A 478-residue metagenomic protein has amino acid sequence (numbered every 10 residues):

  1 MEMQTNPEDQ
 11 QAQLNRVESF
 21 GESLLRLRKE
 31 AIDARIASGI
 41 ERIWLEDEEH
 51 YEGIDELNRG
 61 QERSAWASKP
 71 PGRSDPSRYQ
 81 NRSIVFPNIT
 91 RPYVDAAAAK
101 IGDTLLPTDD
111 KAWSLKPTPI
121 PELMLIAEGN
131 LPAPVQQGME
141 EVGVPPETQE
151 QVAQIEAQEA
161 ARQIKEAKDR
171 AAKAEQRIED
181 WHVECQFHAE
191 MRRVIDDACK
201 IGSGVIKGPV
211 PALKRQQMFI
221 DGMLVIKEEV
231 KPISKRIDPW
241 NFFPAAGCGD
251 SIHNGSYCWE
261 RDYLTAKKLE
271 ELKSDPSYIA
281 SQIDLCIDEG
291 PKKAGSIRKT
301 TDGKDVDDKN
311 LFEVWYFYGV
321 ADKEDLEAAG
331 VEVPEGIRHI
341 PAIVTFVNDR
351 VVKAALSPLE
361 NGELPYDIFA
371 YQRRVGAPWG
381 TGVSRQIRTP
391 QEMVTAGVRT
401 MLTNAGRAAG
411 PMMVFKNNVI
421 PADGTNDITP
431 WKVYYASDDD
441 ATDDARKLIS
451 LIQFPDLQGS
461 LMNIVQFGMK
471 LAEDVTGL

Functional and structural regions predicted by a protein language model:
M1-V352, L457-S460, I464-F467: Extended, helix-rich architectural segments
F312-L478: Extended, charged amphipathic alpha-helical segments
